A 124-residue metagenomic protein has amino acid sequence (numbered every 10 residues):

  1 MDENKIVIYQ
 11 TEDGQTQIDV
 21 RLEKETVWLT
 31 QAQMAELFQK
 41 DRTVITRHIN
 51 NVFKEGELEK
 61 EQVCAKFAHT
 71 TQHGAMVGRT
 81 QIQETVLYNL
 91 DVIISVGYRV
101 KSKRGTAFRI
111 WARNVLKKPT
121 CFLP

Functional and structural regions predicted by a protein language model:
M1-P124: Basic, low-complexity intrinsically disordered segments
